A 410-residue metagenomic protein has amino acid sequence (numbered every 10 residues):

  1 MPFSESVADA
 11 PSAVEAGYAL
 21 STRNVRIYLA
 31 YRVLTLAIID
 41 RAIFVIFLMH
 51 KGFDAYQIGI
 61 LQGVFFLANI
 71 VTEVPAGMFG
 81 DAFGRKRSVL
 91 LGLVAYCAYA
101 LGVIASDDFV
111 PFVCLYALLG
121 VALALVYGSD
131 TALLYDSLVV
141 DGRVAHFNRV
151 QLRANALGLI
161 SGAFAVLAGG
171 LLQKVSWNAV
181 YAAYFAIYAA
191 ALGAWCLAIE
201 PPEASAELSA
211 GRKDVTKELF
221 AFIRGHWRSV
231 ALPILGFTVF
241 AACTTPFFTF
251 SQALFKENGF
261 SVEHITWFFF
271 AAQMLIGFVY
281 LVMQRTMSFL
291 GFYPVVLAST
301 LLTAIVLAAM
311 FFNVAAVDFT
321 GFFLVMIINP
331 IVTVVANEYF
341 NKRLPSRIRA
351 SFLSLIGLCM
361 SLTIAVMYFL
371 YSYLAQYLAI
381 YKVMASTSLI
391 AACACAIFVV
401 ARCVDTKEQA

Functional and structural regions predicted by a protein language model:
F3-S21, E200-P233: Juxtamembrane intracellular "pre-TM" segments in multi-pass secondary transporters
A13-V71, R228-F270: Helix-loop boundary and gating motifs at the non-cytosolic
I70-D107: Conserved MFS/SLC helix-loop-helix module at the cytosolic interface between two early adjacent transmembrane helices
T72-G84, Q173, F278-F292, A375-Q376: Helix-to-loop junctions at the C-terminal end of transmembrane segments in multipass secondary transporters
V94-D108, L301-V314: C-terminal ends and interior cores of transmembrane alpha-helices in multi-pass membrane transporters/permeases
A117-L159: Cytoplasmic helix-loop-helix junction between adjacent transmembrane helices in 12-TM secondary transporters
Y184, Y188-A210, V400-A410: Helix-loop junctions on the cytosolic side of multi-pass membrane transporters, especially the intracellular loop
Y293-A336: C-terminal transmembrane helical hairpin of 12-TM major facilitator-type secondary transporters
